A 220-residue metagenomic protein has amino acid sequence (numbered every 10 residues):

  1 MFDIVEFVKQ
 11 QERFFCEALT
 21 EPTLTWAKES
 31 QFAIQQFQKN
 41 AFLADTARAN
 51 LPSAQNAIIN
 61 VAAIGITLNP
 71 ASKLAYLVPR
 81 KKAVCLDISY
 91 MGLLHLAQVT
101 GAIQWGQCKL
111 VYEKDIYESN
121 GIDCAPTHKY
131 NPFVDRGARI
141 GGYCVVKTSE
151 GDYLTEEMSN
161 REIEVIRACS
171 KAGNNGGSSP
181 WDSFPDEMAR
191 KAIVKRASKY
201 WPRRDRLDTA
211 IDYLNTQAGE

Functional and structural regions predicted by a protein language model:
F2-D205: Binding-interface segments
A192, P202-E220: Single-stranded nucleic-acid nicking/binding segments centered on His-rich, glycine/basic loops
